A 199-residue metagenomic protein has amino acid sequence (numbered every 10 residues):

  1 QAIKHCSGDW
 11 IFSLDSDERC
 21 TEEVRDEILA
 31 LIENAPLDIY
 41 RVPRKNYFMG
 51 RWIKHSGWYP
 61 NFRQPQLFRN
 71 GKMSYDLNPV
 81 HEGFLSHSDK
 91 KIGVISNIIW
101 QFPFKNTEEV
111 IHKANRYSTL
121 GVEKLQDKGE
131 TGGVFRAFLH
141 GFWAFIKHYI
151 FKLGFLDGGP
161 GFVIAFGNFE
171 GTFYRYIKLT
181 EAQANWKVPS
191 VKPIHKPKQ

Functional and structural regions predicted by a protein language model:
I3-K4, W10-L14, T21-W186, K196-Q199: Catalytic-site signature of metal-activated, phosphate-bearing donor transferases, centered on the GT-A/GT-A-like
